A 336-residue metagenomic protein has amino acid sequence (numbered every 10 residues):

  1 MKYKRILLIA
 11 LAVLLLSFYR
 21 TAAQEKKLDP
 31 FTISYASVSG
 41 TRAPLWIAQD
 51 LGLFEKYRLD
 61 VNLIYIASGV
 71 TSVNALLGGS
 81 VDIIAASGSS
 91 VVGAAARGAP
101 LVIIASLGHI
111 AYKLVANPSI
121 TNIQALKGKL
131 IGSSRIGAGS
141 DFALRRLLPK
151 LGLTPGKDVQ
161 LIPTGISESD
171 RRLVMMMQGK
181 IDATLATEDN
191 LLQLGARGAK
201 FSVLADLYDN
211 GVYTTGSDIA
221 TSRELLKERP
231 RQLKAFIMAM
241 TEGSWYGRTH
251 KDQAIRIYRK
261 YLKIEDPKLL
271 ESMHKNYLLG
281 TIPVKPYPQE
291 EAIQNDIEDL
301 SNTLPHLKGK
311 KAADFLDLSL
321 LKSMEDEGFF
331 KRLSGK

Functional and structural regions predicted by a protein language model:
M1-L8: Bacterial N-terminal signal peptides that target proteins for export
L8-S17: Bacterial N-terminal signal peptides
Y19-A23: Sec/Tat signal peptide C-region and signal peptidase I cleavage site
Q24-E188, V203-L207, V212-Y213: Short, glycine-/small- and polar/acidic-enriched structural segments that line small-molecule recognition paths
G88-S90, P118, I162, E168-K263: Pocket-lining segment of extracytoplasmic ligand-binding domains
G139-K157, M238-L269, A313-F329: Ligand-binding clefts/hinges and TM-proximal coupling segments of bilobed small-molecule sensing domains
K227-G309: Secondary-structure end/capping motifs
I297-K336: Conserved C-terminal helix/tail region of periplasmic/extracytoplasmic solute-binding proteins
